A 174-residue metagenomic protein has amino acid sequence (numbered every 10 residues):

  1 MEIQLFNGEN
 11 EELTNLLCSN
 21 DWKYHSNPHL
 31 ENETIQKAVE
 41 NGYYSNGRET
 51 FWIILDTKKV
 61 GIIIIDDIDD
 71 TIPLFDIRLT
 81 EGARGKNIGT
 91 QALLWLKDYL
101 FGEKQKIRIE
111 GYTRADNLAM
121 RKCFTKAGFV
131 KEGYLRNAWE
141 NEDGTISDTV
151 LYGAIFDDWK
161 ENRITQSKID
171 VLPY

Functional and structural regions predicted by a protein language model:
M1-L17, T50-Y174: Acyl-donor (CoA/ACP) binding surface of acyl/acetyltransferases
F6, S26-P28, N32, T90: Alpha-helix N-cap/helix-initiation sites
N15-L30: Helix-loop element at the rim of GNAT/NAT acetyltransferase active sites that forms part of the acceptor-substrate
W22-K23, Y44, K106: A general structural signal for well-ordered secondary-structure junctions
P28-E49: Active-site rim helix/loop that mediates acceptor-substrate recognition in acyltransferases
